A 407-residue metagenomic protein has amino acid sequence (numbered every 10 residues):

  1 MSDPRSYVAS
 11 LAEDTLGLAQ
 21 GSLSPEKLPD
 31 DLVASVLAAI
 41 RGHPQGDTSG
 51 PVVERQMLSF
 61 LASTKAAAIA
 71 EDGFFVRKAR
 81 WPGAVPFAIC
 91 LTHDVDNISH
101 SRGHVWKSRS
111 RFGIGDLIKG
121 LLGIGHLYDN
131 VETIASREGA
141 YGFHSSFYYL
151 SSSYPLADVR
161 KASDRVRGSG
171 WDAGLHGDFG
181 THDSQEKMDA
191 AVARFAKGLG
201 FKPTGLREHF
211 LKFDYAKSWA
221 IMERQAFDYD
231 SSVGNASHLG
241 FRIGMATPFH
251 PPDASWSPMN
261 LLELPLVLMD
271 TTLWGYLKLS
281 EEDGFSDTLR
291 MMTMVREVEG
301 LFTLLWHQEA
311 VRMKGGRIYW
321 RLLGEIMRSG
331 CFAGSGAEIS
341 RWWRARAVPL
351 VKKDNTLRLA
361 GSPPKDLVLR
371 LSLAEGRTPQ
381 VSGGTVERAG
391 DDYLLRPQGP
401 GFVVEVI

Functional and structural regions predicted by a protein language model:
M1-A157, T247, S255-I407: Terminal accessory/targeting
R109, L117-Y215, W219, V233: Catalytic cores of extracellular degradative/oxidative enzymes
R167-G168, E223, R296, M327: Alpha-helix boundary recognition
T181-E263, V311-I318, M327: Catalytic domains of cell-wall/extracellular-matrix polysaccharide-remodeling enzymes, centered on de-N-acetylation
